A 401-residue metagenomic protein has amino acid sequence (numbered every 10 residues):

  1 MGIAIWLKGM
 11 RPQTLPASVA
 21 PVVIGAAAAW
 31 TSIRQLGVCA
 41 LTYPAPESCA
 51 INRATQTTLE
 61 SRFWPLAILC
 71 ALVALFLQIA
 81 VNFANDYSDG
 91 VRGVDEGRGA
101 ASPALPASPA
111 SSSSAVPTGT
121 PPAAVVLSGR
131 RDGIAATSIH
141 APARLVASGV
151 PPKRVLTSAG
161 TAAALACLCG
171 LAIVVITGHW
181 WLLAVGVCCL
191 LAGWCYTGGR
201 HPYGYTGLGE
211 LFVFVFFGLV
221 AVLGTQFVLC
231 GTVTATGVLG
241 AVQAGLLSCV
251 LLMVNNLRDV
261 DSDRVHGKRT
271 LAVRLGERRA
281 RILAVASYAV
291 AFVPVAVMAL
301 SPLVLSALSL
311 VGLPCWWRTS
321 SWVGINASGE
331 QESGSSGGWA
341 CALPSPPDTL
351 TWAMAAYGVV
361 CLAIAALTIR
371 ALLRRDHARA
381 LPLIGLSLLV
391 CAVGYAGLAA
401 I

Functional and structural regions predicted by a protein language model:
M1-Y43, E47-N52, L59-P65, L69 (+3 more regions): Topogenic membrane-insertion module of multi-pass membrane proteins
P21-G25, L211-Q226, V273-E277, P382-G397: Small-residue-rich segments of transmembrane alpha-helices in multi-pass membrane proteins, especially helix faces
V22, Q35, T58-A84, L183-W194 (+1 more regions): Membrane-embedded alpha-helical segments that form the functional core of polytopic membrane enzymes, especially those
F76-P103, P122-G129, I134-A135, C249-A272: Acidic (Asp/Glu-rich) catalytic motifs at the cytosolic membrane interface
G99-A110, A115-I176, A272-V304, P344-T349 (+1 more regions): Multi-pass membrane catalytic core of lipid/isoprenoid biosynthesis enzymes
H140-T232: Intramembrane alpha-helical segments
F212-V260, H266, R278-I282: Functional transmembrane core segments of multi-pass inner-membrane proteins
L300-A307, V323, G329, P344-I401: Extended hydrophobic alpha-helices typical of membrane-associated regions
